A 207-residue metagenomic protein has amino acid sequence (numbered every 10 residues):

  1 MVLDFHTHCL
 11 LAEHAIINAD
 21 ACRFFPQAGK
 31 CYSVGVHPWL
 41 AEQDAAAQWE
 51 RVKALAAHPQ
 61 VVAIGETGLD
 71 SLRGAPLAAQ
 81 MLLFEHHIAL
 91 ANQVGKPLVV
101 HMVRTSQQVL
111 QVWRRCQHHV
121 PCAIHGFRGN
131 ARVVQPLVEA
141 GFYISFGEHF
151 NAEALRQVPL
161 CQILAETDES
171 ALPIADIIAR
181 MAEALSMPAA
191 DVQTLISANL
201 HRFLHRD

Functional and structural regions predicted by a protein language model:
M1-D207: Mid-domain alpha/beta scaffold segments of enzyme catalytic cores
